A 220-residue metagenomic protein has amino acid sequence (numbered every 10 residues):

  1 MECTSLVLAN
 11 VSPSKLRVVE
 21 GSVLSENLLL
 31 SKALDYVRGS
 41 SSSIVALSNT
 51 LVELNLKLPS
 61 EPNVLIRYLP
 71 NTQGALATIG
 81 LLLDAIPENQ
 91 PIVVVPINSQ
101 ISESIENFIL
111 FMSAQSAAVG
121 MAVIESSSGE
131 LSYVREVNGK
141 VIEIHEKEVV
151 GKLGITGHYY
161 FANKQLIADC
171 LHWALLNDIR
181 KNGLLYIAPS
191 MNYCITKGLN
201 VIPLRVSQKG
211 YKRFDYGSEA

Functional and structural regions predicted by a protein language model:
M1-E2, S40-S41, N89, S116-A117 (+1 more regions): A general structural motif
M1-E53: N-terminal glycine-rich phosphate-binding loop and ensuing alpha1 helix
C3-V7, P13-S14, G154-A220: Conserved alpha/beta core of the MobA/IspD/sugar-nucleotide pyrophosphorylase nucleotidyltransferase superfamily
S5-V7, V45-A46, V93-V94, V119-A122 (+1 more regions): Structural beta-sheet core signal
L29-A33, T78-L81, S190: Well-ordered alpha-helical segments embedded in enzymatic catalytic cores
R38-G39, P59, P87, T196: Short conserved AdoMet
E53-S132: Conserved beta-loop-beta/alpha segment of the NTase-like Rossmann-fold superfamily that binds/positions NTPs
I101-D178: Conserved core of the sugar-phosphate nucleotidyltransferase
